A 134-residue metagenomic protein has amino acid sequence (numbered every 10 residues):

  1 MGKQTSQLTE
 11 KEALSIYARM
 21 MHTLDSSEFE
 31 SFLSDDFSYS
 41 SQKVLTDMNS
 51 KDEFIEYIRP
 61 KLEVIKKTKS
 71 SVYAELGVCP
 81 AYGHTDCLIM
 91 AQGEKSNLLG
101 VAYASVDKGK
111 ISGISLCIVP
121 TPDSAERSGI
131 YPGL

Functional and structural regions predicted by a protein language model:
M1-L134: C-terminal and inter-domain tail/linker signature
